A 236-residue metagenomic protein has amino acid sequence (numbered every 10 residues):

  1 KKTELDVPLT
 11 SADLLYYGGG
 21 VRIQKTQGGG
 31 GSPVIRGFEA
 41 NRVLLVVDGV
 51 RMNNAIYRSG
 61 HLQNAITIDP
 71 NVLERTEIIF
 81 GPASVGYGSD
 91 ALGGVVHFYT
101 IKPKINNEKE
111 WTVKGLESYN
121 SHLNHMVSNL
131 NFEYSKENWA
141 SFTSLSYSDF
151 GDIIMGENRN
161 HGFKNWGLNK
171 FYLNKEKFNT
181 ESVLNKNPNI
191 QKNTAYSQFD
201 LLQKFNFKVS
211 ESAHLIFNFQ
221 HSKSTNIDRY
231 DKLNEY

Functional and structural regions predicted by a protein language model:
S11-L14, G31-V34, L45-V46, L62-I66 (+3 more regions): N-terminal periplasmic accessory domains that precede and gate Gram-negative outer-membrane beta-barrel machines
A12-R51, E74: Extracytoplasmic beta-strand/coil segments of soluble accessory domains associated with Gram-negative outer-membrane
V34, M52-P82: Short acidic/polar hinge/loop motifs at secondary-structure boundaries that mediate gating or recognition
A40, K136-W139, K208-S212: Outer-membrane beta-barrel channels and translocator barrels
A40, M52, I101, N120-H122 (+4 more regions): Structural signature of outer-membrane beta-barrel domains
I66, L116-L130, I153-N206, Y236: Outer-membrane beta-barrel proteins
G115-Y119, Y134, T143-D149, F217-H221: Transmembrane beta-barrel strands of outer-membrane/channel proteins
K192-D200, K208-Y236: Flexible loop and strand-edge segments within Gram-negative outer membrane beta-barrel domains
